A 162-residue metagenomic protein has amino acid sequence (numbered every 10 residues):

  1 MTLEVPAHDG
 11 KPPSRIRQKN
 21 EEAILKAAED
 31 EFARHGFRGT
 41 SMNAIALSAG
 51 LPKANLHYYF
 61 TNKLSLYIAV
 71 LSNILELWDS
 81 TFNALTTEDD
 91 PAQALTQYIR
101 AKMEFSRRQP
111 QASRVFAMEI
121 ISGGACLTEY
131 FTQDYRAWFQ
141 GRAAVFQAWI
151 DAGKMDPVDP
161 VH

Functional and structural regions predicted by a protein language model:
M1-K19, K26: N-terminal intrinsically disordered/low-complexity leader segments
R17, L25, Y67, L71 (+3 more regions): Amphipathic, non-transmembrane alpha-helical scaffold segments
A23, A27, E31-S65, A69: Helix-turn-helix
L25, T96, R100, F139-A143 (+2 more regions): An amphipathic alpha-helix signature
N43, K63-L64, N73, D79-F82 (+2 more regions): Ligand-binding pocket scaffold of soluble enzyme catalytic domains
F60, M118-G123: Short helix-capping/turn signature of helix-turn-helix
A69, N83-A112, A152, P160-H162: Hydrophobic alpha-helical connector segments
E76-D79, N83, R108, A125-A152: Amphipathic alpha-helical packing segments from all-alpha helical-bundle domains
